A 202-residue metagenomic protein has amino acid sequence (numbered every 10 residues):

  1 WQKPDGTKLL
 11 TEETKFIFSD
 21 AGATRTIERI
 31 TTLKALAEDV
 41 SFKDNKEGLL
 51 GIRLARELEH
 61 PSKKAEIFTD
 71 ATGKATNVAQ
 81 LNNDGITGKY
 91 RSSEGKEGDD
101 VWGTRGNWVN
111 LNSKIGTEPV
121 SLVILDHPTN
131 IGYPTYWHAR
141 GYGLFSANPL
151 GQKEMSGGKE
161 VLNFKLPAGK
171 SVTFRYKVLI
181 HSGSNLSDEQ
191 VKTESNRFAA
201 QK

Functional and structural regions predicted by a protein language model:
W1-T24: Extended, loop-rich substrate-binding clefts of extracytoplasmic carbohydrate-active enzymes
E13-K15, N45-G48: "Short basic amphipathic alpha-helical interaction patches in structured regions
T14, T31, F174-V178: A structural signal for short, well-ordered beta-strand segments
F18-T26, V40-K43, K165-P167: Short, solvent-exposed beta-strand/turn "edge" segments of beta-rich domains on protein surfaces
I27-A35: Short, well-ordered beta-strand segments enriched in hydrophobic/aromatic residues
L36-V40, S182-G183: Extended, low-complexity, turn-rich repeat/linker tracts enriched in Gly/Pro/Ser/Thr and Asp/Glu that occur
K46-G132: Active-site/ligand-binding surface loops and adjacent short beta/alpha elements that line catalytic pockets across
L122-K202: Beta-strand-rich recognition/accessory modules
